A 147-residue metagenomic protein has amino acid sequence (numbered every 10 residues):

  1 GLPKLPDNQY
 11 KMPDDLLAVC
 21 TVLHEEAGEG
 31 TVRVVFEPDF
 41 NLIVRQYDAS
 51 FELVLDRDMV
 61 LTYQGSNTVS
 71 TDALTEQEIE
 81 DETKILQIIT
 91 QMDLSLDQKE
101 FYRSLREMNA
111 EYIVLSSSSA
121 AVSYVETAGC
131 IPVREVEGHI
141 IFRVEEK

Functional and structural regions predicted by a protein language model:
G1-K147: Extracytoplasmic
